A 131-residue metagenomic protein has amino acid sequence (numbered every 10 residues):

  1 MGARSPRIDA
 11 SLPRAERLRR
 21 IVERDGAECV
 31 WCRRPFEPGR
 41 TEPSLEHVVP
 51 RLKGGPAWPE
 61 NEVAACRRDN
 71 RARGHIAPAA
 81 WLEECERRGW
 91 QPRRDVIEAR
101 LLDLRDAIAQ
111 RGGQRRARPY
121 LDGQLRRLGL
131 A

Functional and structural regions predicted by a protein language model:
M1-E28, R33, Q91, E98-R111 (+1 more regions): Short, charged surface segments at domain edges that flank catalytic/cofactor-binding sites
R4, E28, T41, Q114-R115 (+1 more regions): Compositionally biased, intrinsically disordered low-complexity regions
E28, P35-F36, R68-A72: Cys/His-rich metal-chelating microdomains
E28, S44, A65: The −1 position to Zn-ligating cysteines in a subset of zinc-ribbon hairpins
R33-E62, I76-E83, G89: Histidine-centered nuclease catalytic patch
E60-N61, R68-A131: A detector for short metal-coordination/catalytic motifs
